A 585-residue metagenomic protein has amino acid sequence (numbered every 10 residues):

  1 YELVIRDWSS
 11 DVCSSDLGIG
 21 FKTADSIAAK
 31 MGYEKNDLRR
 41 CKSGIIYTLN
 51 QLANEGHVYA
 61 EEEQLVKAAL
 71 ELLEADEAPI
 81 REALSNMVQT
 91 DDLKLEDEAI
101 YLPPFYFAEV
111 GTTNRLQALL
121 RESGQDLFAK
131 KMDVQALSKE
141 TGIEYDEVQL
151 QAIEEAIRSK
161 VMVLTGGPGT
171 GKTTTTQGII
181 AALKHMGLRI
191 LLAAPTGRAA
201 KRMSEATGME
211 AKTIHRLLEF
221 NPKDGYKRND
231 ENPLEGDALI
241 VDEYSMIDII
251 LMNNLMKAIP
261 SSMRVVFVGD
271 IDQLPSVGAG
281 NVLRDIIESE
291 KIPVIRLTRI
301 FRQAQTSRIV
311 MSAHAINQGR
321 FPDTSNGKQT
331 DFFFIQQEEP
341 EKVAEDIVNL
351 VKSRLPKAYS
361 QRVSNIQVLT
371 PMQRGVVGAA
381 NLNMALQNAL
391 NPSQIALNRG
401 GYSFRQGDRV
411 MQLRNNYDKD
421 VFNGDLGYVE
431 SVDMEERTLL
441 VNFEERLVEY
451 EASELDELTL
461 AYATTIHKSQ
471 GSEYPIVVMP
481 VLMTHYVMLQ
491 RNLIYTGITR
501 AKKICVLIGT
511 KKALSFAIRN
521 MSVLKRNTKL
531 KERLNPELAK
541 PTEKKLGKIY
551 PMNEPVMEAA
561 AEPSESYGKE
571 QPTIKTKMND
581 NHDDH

Functional and structural regions predicted by a protein language model:
Y1-V12: Single conserved hydrophobic/aromatic residue that forms the stacking wall/gate of nucleotide- or nucleobase-binding
I5, I271-K419: Conserved helicase motor core of P-loop NTPases
S10-A129, K575, D580-H585: Accessory, non-ATPase domains that flank or precede helicase/AAA+ motor cores in DNA-metabolism machines
L95-G167, T174: Pre-Walker A segment
G166-I179, D425-L426: Conserved structured catalytic cores and adjacent interaction surfaces of nucleotide-binding/hydrolyzing enzymes
G178, A182, M186-L188, P195-K201 (+7 more regions): Conserved helicase motor core of SF1/SF2 NTP-dependent helicases
P260, S403-Q406, F422, S469: Residue-level recognition of short, solvent-exposed, well-ordered loop/turn junctions that link secondary-structure
Q318, D425-H585: C-terminal accessory regions
